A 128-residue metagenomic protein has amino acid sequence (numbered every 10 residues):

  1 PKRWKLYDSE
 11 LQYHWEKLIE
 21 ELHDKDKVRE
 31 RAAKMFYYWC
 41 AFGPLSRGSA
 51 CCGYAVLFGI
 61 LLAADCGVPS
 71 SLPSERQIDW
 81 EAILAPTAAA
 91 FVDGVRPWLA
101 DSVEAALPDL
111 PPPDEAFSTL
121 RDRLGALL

Functional and structural regions predicted by a protein language model:
P1-L128: Phosphate/pyrophosphate-binding active-site loops
